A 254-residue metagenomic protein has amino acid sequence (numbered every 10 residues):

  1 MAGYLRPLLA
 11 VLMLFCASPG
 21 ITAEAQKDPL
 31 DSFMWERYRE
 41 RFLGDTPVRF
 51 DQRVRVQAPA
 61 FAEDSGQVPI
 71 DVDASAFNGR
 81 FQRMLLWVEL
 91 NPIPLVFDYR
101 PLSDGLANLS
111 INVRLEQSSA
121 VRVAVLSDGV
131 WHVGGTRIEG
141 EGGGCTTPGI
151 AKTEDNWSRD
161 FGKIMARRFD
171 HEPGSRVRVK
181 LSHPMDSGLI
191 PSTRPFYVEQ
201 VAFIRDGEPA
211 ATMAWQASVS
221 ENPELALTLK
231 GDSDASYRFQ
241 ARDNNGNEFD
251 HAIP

Functional and structural regions predicted by a protein language model:
Y38-Q67, E154-E172: N-terminal edge beta-strand
A74, K180-T193: Short amphipathic, basic-aromatic surface patches that mediate peripheral association with negatively charged
M84, S119-S127, A235-N244: Short, aromatic- and glycine-rich surface loops/edge beta-strands on solvent-exposed regions
L102-S110, A217-T228: Aromatic sugar-binding surface patches on proteins that engage polysaccharides or sugar-phosphate polymers
A107-N112, A120-A124: Ligand-binding face of N-terminal immunoglobulin V-set domains in extracellular IgSF glycoproteins
N112-S118, T228-A235: Surface-exposed, short loops/turns at beta-strand junctions within beta-sandwich domains
S127-G135, R242-H251: Short acidic/polar inter-strand loop motif in beta-rich domains
R137-G143, P254: Short beta-strand edge segments in extracellular beta-sheet folds
